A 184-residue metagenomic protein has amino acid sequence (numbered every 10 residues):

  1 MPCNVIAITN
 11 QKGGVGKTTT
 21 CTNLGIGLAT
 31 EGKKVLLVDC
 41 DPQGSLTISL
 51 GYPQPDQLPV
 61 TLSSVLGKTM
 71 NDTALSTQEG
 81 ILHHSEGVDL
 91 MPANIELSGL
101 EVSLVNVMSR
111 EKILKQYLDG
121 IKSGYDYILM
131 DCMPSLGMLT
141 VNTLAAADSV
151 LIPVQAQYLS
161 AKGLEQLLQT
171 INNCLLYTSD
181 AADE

Functional and structural regions predicted by a protein language model:
M1-S179: P-loop NTP-binding core
D180-E184: A short, hydrophobic C-terminal helix/tail in secreted or cell-surface proteins
